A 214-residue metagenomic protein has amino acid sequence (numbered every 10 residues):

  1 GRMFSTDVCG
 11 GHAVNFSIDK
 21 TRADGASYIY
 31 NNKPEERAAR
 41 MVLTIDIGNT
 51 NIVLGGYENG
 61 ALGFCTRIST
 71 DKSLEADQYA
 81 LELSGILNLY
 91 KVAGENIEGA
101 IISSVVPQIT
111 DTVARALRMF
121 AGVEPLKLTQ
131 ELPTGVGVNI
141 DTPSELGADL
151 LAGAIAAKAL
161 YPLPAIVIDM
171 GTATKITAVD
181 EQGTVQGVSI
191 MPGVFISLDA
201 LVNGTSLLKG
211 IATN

Functional and structural regions predicted by a protein language model:
R2-S5, G10-A13, K20-R22, A26-Y28: N-terminal amphipathic/hydrophobic targeting modules at extreme N-termini, encompassing cleavable Sec/SRP-type signal
Y28-R40: Short, Lys/Arg-enriched N-terminal segments with co-localized hydrophobic residues within the first ~10-30 amino acids
A39-M41, E95-E98, L163-P164: Short coil/turn segments at beta-strand junctions that form active-site/ligand-binding loops
M41-G63, A157, P164-V185, L201: Gly/Thr-rich phosphate-binding beta-strand-loop-beta motif of the actin/hexokinase/Hsp70
L62-T112, F195, L208: N-terminal phosphate-binding loop and adjacent alpha-helix
D71-Q78, L146-A148, A159-P162, V185-N214: Glycine-rich phosphate-binding loop plus the immediately following alpha-helix
Y90-L146, Q182-V188, V194: Short beta-strand-loop/turn "lid" adjacent to the catalytic site in phosphate-handling enzymes
G135-A165: Conserved phosphate-binding catalytic cores of ATP/NTP-utilizing and phosphoryl-transfer enzymes
